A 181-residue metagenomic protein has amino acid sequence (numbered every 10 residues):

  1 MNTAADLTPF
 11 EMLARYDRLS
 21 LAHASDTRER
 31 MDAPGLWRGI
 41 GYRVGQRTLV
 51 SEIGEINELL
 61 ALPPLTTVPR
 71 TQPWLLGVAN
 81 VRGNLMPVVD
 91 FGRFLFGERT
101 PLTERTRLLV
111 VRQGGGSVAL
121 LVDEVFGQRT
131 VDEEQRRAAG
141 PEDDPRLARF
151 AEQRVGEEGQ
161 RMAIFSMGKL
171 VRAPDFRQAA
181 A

Functional and structural regions predicted by a protein language model:
M1-A181: An acidic, low-aromatic, low-complexity terminal/linker signal
